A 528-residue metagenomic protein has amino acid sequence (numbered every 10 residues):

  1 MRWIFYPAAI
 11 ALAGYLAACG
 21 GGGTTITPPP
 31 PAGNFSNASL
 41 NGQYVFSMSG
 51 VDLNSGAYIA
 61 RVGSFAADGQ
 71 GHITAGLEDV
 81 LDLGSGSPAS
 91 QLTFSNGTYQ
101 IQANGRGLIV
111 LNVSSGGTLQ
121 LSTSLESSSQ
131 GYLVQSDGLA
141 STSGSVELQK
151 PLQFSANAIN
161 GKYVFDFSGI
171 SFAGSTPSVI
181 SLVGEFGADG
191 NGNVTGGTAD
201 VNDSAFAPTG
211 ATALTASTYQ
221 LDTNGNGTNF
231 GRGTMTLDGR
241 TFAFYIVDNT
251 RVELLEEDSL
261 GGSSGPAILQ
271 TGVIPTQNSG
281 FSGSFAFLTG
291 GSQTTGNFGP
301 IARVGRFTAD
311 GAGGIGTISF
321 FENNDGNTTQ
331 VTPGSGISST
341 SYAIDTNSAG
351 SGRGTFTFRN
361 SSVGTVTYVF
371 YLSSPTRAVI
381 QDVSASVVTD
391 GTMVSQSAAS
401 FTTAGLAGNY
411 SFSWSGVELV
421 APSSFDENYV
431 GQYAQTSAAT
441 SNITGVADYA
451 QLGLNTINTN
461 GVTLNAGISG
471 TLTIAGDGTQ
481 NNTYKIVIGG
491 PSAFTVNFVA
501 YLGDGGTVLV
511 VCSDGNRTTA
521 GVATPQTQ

Functional and structural regions predicted by a protein language model:
M1-A8: Bacterial N-terminal signal peptides that target proteins for export
A8-A11, A32: Short, functionally important structural connectors and interaction interfaces within domains
A13-L16: Bacterial Sec-type N-terminal signal peptides, specifically the leucine/valine-rich hydrophobic h-region
C19-Q528: Mature soluble binding/inhibitory domains
